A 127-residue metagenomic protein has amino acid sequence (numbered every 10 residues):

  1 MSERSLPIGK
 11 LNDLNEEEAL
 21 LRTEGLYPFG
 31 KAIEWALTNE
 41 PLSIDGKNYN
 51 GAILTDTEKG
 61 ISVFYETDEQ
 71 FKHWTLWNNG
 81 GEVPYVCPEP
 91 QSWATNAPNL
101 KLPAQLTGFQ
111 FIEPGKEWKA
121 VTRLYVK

Functional and structural regions predicted by a protein language model:
M1-D68: Active-site/ligand-binding surface loops and adjacent short beta/alpha elements that line catalytic pockets across
E3, I8, D13, N78 (+2 more regions): Generic structural "secondary-structure junction" signal
I44, I53-T55, L76-N79, I112-P114: A general structural signal for short secondary-structure junctions and capping/turn motifs
T55-T95: Glycine-rich active-site loops that engage anionic ligands at enzyme catalytic sites
T95-N96, K127: Flexible loop/turn segments at secondary-structure boundaries
N96-Q105: Short, structured beta-strand/loop micro-motifs enriched in basic residues and often containing a Trp
Q110-K127: Short Pro-Gly-centered flexible turn/kink motifs
